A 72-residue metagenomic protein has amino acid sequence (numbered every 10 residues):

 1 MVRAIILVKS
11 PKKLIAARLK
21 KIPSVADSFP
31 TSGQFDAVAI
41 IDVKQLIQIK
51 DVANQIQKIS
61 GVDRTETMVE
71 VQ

Functional and structural regions predicted by a protein language model:
M1-Q72: A compositional/biophysical signature of low hydrophobicity enriched in polar/charged and small residues
